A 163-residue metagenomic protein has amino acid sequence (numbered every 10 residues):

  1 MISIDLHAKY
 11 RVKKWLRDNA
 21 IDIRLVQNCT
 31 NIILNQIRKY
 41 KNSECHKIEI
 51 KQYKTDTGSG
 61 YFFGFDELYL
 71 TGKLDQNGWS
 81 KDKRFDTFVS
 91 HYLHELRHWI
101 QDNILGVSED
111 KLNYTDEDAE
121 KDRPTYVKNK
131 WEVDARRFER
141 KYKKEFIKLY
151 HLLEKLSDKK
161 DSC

Functional and structural regions predicted by a protein language model:
S3-A20, K121-V133, R137-C163: Long, well-structured alpha-helical subdomains associated with metal-dependent extracellular/ecto-lumenal hydrolases
H7-F65: Auxiliary, metal-adjacent structural segments of Zn-dependent hydrolase domains
Y10, T71-N77, D116-D122: A short small-residue
I23-R24, D82-T87, H91, T125 (+1 more regions): Soluble non-cytosolic domains of exported or imported proteins
N35-C45, G106-S108, F146-E154: Surface-exposed helix-capping loop/turn segments at secondary-structure junctions
E49-D86, D102-N103: Active-site scaffold of zinc-dependent metalloenzymes
D86, D102-V133: Post-HEXXH active-site segment of zinc metalloproteases
S90-N103, A135: Active-site recognition of the HExxH zinc-binding catalytic motif
